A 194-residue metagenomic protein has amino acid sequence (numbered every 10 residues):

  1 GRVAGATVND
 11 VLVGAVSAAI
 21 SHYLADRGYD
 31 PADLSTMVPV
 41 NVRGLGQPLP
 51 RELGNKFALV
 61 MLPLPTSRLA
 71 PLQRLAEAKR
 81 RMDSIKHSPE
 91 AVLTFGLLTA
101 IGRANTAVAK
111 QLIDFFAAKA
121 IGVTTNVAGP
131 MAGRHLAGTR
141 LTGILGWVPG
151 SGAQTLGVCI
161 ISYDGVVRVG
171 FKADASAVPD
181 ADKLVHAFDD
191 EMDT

Functional and structural regions predicted by a protein language model:
G1-A6, A78: Surface-exposed, Lys/Arg-rich phosphate-binding patches that contact polyanionic backbones
V3, G14-Y23, P63, R81-I85 (+4 more regions): Generic, well-ordered alpha-helical scaffold segments in large soluble proteins
A4-G5, P63-R68, A173-V178: A generic structural motif
A4-Q47: Hydrophobic "lid/gating" helix adjacent to the active-site nucleophile that controls access to an acyl-thioester pocket
H22, G44-P48, T106-L112, G143 (+1 more regions): Glycine-rich, charged/polar anion/phosphate-binding loops that engage phosphate groups from diverse ligands
D26-R27, L49-E52, L112-F116, V148-G150 (+1 more regions): Replace "in large, NTP-powered and nucleic-acid-processing enzymes" with "in large, NTP-powered factors and other
P48-P130: Helical lid/core segments from catalytic subdomains that handle acyl or acyl-like groups
A118-D193: Low-complexity, glycine/alanine/valine/leucine- and proline-rich hydrophobic stretches
